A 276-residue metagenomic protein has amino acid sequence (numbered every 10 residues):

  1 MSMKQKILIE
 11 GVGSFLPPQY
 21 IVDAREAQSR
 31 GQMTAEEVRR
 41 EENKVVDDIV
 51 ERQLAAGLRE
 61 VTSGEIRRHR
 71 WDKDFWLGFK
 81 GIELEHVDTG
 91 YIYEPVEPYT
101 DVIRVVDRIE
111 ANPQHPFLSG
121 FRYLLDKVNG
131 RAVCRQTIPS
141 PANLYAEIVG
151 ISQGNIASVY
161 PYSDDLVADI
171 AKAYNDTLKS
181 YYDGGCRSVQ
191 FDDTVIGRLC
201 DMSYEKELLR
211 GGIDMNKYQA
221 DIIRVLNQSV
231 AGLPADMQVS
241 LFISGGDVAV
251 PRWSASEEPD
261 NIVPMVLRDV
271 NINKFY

Functional and structural regions predicted by a protein language model:
M1-Y276: Domain-level signal for soluble alpha/beta catalytic cores
